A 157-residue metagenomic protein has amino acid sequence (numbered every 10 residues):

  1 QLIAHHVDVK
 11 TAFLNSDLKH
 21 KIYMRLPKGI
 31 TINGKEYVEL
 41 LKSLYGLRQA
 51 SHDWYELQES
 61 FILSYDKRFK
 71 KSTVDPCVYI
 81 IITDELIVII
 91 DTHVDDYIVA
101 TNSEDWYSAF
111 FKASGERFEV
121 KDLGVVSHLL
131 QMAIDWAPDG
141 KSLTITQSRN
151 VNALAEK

Functional and structural regions predicted by a protein language model:
Q1-K157: Long, low-complexity, charge-biased intrinsically disordered regions
